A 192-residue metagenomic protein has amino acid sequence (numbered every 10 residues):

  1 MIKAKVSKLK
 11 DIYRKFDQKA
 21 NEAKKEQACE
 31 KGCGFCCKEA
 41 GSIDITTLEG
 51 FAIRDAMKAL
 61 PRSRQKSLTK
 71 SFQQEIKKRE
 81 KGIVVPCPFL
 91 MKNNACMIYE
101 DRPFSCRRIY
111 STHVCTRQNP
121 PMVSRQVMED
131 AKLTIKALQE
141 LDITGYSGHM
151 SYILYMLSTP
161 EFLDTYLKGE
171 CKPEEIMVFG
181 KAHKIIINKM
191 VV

Functional and structural regions predicted by a protein language model:
M1-V192: Short loop/turn segments that flank or connect secondary-structure elements
